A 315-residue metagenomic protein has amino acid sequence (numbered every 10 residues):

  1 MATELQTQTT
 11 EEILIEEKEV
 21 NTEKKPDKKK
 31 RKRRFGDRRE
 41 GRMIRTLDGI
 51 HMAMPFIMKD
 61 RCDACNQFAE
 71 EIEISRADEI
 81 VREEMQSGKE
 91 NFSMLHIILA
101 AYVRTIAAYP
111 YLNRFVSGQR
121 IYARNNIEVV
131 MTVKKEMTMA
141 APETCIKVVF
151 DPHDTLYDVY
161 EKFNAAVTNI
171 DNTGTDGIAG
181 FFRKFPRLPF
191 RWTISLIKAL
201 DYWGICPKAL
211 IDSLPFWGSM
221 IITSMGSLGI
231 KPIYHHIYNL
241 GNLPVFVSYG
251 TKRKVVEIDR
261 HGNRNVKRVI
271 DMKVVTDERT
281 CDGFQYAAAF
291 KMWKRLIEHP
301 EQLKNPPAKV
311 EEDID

Functional and structural regions predicted by a protein language model:
A2-D315: C-terminal catalytic/motor cores of large multi-domain enzyme assemblies
